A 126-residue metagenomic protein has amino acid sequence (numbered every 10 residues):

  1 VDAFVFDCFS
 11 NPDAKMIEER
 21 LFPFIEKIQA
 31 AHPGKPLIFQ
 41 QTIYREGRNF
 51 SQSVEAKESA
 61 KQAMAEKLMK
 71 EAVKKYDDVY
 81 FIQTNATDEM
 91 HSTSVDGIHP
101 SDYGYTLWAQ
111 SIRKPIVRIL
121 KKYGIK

Functional and structural regions predicted by a protein language model:
V1-A31, T42-G47: Oxyanion-hole/transition-state-stabilizing segment in secreted/luminal serine hydrolases and related acyltransferases
D2-D7, P36-Q40, Y80-Q83: Structural recognition of the beta-strand scaffold that forms the well-ordered cores of secreted hydrolase catalytic
D7-M16, Q52-S59, V95-D102: The substrate-binding groove and active-site-proximal loops of carbohydrate-active enzymes, especially glycoside
E19, P23-A30, M64-E71, L107: Alpha-helical scaffolding segments of alpha/beta enzyme cores, especially the outer helices of TIM-barrel or partial
E26-P33, K70, K74, R113 (+2 more regions): Sec-exported extracytoplasmic/periplasmic mature domains
R45-Q83: Substrate-gating cap/lid alpha-helix
N85-D96: Short helix/strand-capping connector loops at secondary-structure junctions
D96-K126: Histidine-centered active-site loop/cap adjacent to the catalytic His in serine esterases/O-acetyl transfer systems
